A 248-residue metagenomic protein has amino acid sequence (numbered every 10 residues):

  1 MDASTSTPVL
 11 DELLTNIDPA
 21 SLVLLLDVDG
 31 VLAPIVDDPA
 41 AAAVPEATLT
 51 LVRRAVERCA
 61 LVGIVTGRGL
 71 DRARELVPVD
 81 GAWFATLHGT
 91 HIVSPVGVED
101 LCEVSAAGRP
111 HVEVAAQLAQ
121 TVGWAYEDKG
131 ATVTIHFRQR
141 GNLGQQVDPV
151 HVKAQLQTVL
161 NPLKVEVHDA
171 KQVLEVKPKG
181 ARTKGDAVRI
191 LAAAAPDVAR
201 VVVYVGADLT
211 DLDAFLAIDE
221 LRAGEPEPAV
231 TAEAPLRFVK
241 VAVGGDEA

Functional and structural regions predicted by a protein language model:
M1-V28, L32-P39, A47, E57 (+2 more regions): Non-catalytic pre-domain segments flanking phosphatase-related domains
D2-T7, P19, V98, G185-A248: Mg2+-dependent phosphoryl-transfer enzymes with acidic/Ser/Thr/Gly-rich catalytic loops
N16-D18, L24, A47, L51-C59 (+3 more regions): A short, Lys/Arg-enriched amphipathic alpha-helix followed by its capping loop at the start of a domain
V23-L25, G63, W83, V203: Hydrophobic "anchor" residues on beta-strands that sit immediately upstream of conserved functional sites
A43-A131: Active-site phosphate-binding/coordination module
R68-L87, Q145-E166: Substrate-recognition/cap helix-loop segment adjacent to the acidic, metal-dependent catalytic center of Asp-based
L87, V93-R109, H168-V198: Substrate-recognition "cap/lid" segment bordering the active-site pocket of phosphatases
W124-N142, K164-P178: Charged, glycine-interspersed solvent-exposed loop segments at helix/strand-loop junctions that cap or gate access
